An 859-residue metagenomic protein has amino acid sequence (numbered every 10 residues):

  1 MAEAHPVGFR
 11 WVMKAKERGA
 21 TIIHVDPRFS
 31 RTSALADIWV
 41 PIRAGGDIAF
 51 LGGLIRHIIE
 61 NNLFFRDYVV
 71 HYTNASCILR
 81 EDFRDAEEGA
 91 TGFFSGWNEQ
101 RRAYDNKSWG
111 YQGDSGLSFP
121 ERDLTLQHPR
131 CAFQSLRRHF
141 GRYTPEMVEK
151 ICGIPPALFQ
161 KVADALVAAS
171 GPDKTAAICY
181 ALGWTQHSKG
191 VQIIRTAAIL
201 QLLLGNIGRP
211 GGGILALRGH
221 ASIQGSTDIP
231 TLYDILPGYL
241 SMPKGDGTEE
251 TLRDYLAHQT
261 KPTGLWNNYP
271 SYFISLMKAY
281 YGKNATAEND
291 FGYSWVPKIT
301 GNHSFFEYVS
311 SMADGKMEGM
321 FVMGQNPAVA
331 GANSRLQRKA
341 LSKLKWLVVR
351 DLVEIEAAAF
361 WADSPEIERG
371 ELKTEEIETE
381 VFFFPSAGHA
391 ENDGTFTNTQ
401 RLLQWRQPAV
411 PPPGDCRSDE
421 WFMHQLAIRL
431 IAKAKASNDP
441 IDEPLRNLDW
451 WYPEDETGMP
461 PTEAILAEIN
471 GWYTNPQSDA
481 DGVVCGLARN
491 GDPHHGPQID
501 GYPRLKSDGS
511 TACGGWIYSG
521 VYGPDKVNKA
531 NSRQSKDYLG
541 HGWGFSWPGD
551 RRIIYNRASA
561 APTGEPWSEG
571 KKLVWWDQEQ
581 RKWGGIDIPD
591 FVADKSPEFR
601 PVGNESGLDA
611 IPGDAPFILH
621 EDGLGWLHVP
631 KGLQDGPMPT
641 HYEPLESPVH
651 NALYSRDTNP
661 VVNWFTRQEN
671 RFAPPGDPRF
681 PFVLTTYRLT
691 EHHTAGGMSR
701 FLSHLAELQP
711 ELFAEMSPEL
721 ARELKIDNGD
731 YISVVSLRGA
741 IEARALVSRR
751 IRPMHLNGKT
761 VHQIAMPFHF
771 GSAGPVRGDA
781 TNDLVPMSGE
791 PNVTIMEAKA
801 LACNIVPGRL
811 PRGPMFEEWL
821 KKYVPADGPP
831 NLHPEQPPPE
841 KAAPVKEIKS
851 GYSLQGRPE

Functional and structural regions predicted by a protein language model:
M1-M13, R18-A20, H24, S115 (+5 more regions): Extended redox/cofactor-interaction regions of prokaryotic respiratory oxidoreductases
G19, R28-P172, K261, M423: Long, well-ordered, tryptophan-enriched scaffold segments
F29-S33, G46-F50, H57, E354-A358 (+3 more regions): Short gly/pro/ser/thr-enriched loop/turn and capping motifs at secondary-structure boundaries
A34-I42, F360, E368-R369, P385 (+2 more regions): Short beta-alpha connecting loops at secondary-structure transitions that line or flank enzyme active sites
L35-A36, H128-A132, Y143-M147, C179-W184 (+1 more regions): Flexible glycine/proline-enriched surface loops and loop-helix/loop-strand junctions
H71-A75, A165-L166, A181-G183, G213-Q224 (+2 more regions): A glycine-rich phosphate-binding loop feature that marks nucleotide/adenosyl-phosphate handling sites
T379-P411, V747, F768: Glycine/threonine-rich phosphate-binding loop and adjacent beta-strand/alpha-helix elements that clamp
W421-T474, D577-E579, G584-L624, H628-L653 (+5 more regions): Long, contiguous, secondary-structure-rich segments that constitute the structural scaffold of globular domains
